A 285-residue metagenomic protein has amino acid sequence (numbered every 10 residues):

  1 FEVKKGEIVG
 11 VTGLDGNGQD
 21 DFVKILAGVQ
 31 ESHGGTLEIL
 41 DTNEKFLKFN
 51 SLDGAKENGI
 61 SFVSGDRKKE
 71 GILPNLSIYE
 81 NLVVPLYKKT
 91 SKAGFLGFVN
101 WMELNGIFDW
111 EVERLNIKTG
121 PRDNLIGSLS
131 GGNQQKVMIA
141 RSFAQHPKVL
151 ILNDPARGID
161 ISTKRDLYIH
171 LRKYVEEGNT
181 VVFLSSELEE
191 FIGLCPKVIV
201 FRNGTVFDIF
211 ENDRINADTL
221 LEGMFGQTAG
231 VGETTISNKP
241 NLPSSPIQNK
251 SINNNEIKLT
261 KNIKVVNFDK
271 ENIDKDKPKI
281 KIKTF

Functional and structural regions predicted by a protein language model:
F1-K250, N254-F285: Glycine-rich phosphate-binding loops of nucleotide-dependent enzymes
